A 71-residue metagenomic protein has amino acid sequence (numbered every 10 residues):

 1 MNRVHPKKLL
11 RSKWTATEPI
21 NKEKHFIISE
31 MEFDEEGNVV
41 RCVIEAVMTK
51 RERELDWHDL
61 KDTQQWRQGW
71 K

Functional and structural regions predicted by a protein language model:
V4-E18: Short coil-to-beta transition motif at edge beta-strands of beta-rich domains
S12-A16, V39, D56-W57, K61-Q64: Metal-cofactor-dependent catalytic cores
K13, I27-S29, V43: Residues located in well-ordered beta-strands
T17-I27: Short coil-to-beta-strand transition motifs
H25, R41, E52-E54: Well-ordered beta-strand positions in beta-sheet-rich domains
M31-N38: Short, conserved beta-turn/loop elements at beta-strand boundaries and strand-helix junctions
V40-V47: Short Gly/aromatic-enriched secondary-structure transition segments
M48-K71: Intrinsically disordered, low-complexity, charged/polar segments
